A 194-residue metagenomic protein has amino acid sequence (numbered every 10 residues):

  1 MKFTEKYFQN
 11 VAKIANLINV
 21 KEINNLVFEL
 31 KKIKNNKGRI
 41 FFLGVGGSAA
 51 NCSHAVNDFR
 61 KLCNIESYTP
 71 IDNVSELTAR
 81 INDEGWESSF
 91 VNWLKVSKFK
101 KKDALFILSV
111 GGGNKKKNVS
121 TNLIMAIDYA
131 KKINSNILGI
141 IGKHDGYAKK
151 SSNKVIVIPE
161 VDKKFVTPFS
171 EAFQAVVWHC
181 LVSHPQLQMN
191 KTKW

Functional and structural regions predicted by a protein language model:
M1-I18: Generic N-terminal amphipathic, Lys/Arg-enriched alpha-helix
I18-N36: A short, well-structured juxtamembrane/interface segment
K31-A104: Glycine-rich, small/polar surface segments that engage phosphate groups of diverse ligands
V45-A50, G112-N114, D145: Gly/Ser/Thr-rich loops at beta-strand to alpha-helix junctions that form or flank small-molecule/cofactor-binding
R60, I124-K131: Surface-exposed amphipathic alpha-helices with a cationic face
A104, N136, N153-K154: Well-ordered beta-strand positions
G113-L123: Glycine/threonine-rich flexible loop motifs
I141-W194: Short alpha-helices
